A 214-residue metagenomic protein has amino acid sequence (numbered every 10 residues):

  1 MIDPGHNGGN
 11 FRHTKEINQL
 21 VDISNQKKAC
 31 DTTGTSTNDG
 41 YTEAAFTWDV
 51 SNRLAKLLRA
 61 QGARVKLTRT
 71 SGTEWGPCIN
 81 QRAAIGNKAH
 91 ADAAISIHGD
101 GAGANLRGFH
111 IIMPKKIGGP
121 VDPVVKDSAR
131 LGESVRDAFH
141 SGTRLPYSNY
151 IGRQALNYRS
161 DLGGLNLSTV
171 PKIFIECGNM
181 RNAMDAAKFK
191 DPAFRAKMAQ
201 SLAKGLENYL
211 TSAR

Functional and structural regions predicted by a protein language model:
P4-V50: Active-site-proximal loop motif in hydrolases
N38-R214: Active-site-proximal helix/loop segments of hydrolytic enzymes
